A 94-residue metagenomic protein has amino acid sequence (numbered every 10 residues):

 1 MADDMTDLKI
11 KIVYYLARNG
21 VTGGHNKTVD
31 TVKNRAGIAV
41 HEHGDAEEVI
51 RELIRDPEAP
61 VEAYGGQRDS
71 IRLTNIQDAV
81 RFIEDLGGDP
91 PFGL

Functional and structural regions predicted by a protein language model:
M1-G23, G88: Short alpha-helical segments that sit at the start of domains
A2, R35-A39, G66, G93-L94: Long, compositionally biased intrinsically disordered regions
T22-G37: Short acidic, hydrophobic short linear motifs in intrinsically disordered regions
A39-D56: Short amphipathic alpha-helical interaction segments
I54-G65: A short, conserved structural fragment
Q67-T74: Minor-groove-contacting beta-hairpin "wing" of winged helix-turn-helix DNA-binding domains
I76-L94: Short, amphipathic alpha-helical interaction segments positioned at domain boundaries
